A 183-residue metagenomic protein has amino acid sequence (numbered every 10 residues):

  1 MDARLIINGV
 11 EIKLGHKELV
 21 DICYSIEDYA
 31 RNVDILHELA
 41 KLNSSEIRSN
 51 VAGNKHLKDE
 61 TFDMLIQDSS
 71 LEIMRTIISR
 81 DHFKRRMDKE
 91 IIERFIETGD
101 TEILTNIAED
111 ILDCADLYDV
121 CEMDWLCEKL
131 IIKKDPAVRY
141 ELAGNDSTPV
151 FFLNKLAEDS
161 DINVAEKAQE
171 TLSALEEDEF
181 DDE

Functional and structural regions predicted by a protein language model:
M1-E183: Alpha-helical scaffold segments
